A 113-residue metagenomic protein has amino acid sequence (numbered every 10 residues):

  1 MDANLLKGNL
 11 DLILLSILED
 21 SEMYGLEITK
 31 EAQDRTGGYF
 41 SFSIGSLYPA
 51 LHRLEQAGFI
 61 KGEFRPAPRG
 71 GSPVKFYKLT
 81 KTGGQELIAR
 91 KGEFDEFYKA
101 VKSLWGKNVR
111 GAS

Functional and structural regions predicted by a protein language model:
D2-S46: N-terminal helix-turn-helix DNA-binding core of bacterial DNA-binding proteins
L47-L54: Basic amphipathic alpha-helical segments that dock to polyanions
G58: Glycine-centered, phosphate/nucleic-acid-interacting loop/turn motifs that mediate DNA/RNA or nucleotide
G62: Short beta-strand "wing" residues that participate in macromolecule-binding interfaces
P68, P73-K91: Basic, amphipathic "hinge/linker" alpha-helix immediately C-terminal to the N-terminal HTH DNA-binding motif
G84-S113: Amphipathic alpha-helical dimerization/coiled-coil segments that flank or bridge DNA-binding/regulatory modules
